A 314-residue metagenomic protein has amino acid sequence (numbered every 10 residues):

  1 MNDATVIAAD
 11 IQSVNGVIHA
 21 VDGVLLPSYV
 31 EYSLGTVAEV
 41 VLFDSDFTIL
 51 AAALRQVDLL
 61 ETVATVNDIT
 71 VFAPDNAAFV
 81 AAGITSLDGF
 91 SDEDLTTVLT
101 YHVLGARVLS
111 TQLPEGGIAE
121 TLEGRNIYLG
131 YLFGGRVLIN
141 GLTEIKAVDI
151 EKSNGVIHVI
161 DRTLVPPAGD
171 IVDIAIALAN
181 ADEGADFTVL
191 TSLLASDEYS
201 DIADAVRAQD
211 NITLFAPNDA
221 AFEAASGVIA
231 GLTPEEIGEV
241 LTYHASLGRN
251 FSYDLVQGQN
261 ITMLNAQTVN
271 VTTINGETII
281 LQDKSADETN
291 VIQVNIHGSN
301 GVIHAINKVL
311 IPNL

Functional and structural regions predicted by a protein language model:
M1-L314: Mature, structured domains of secreted/extracytosolic soluble proteins
